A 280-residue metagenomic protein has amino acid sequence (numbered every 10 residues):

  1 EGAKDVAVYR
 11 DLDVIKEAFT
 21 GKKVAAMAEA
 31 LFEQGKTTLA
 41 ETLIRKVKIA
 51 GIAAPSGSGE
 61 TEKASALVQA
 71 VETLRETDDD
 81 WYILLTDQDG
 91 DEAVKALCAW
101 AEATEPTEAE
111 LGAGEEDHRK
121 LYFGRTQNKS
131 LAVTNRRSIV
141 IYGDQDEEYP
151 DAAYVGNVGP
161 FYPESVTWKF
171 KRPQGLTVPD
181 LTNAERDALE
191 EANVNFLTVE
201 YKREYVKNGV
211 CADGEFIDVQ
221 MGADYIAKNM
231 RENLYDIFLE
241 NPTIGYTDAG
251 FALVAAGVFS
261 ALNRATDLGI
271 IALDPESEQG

Functional and structural regions predicted by a protein language model:
E1-G280: Surface-exposed assembly/interface segments
